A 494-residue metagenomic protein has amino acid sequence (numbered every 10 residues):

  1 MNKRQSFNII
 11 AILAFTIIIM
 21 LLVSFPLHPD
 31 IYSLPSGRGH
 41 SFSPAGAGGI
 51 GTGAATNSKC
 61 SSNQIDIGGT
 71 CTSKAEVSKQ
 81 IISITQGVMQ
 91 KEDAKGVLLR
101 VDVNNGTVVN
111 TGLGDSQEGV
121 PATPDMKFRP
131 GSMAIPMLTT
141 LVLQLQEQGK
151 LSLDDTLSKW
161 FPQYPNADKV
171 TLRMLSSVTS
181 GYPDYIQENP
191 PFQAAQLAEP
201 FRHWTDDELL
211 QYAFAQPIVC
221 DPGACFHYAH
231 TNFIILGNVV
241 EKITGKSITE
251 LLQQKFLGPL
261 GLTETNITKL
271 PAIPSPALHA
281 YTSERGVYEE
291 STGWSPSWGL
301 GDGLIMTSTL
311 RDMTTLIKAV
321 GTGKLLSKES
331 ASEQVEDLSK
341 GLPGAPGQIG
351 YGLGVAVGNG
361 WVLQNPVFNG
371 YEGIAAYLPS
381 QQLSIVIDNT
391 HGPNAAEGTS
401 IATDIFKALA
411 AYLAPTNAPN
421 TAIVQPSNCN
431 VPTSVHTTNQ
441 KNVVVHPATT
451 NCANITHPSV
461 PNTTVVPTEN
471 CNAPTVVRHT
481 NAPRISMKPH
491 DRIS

Functional and structural regions predicted by a protein language model:
N2-F15: N-terminal Sec-pathway targeting helices
F15-F25: Hydrophobic core
S24-G46, G68-G69, S73-T111, Q253 (+3 more regions): Catalytic loop of the DD-peptidase/beta-lactamase superfamily, centered on the K-T-G motif and neighboring
R38-S41, V435-P447, T475-S494: Polycationic, low-complexity disordered segments in secreted or periplasmic proteins
Q64-D66: Extracellular, cysteine-rich, disulfide-stabilized repeat modules with beta-strand cores
E92-G96, E118-M174, C220-T231, G301-D302 (+1 more regions): Short active-site loop at a secondary-structure junction that contains or immediately precedes the catalytic residue(s)
K169-N369: Short, surface-exposed loop or secondary-structure junction motifs that flank catalytic or metal-binding residues
N417-T421, N428-N430, N439-K441, N451 (+3 more regions): Asparagine/serine/threonine-enriched low-complexity, disordered tracts, especially those forming N-linked glycosylation
